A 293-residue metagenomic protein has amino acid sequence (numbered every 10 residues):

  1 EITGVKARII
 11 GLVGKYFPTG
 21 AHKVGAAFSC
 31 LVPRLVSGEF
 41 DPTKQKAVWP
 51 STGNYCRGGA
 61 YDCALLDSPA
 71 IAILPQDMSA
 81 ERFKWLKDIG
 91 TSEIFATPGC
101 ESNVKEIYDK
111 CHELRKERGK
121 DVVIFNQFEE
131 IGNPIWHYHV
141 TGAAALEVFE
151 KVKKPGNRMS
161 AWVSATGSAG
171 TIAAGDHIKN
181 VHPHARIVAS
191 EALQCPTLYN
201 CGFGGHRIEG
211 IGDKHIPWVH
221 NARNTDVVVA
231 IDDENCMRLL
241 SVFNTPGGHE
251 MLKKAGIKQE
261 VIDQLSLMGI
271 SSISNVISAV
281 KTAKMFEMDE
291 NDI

Functional and structural regions predicted by a protein language model:
E1-T43: Positively charged, low-complexity intrinsically disordered leader regions
Y16-V32, N126-A145, S266-N275: A glycine-rich, Thr/Ser-enriched phosphate-binding loop motif common to dinucleotide/cofactor-binding enzymes
V24-A27, W49-L66, S79-F83, S164-G175 (+2 more regions): Short glycine/serine/threonine-rich phosphate/pyrophosphate-binding segments that cradle anionic phosphate groups
A26-Q45, C56, T141-P155, K281-K284: Short internal alpha-helix immediately C-terminal to a glycine-rich phosphate-binding loop in Rossmann-like
V32-E39, C56-P69, D88, D176-H182 (+1 more regions): Alpha-helix C-terminal capping segments
K46, Y55-L114, T197-G210, K214-P217: Active-site-proximal loop->helix
Y108-H112, K116-D121, K179-I270: Active-site/ligand-binding loops adjacent to catalytic centers
R118-A169, A173-A174, I178, M237-L265: Active-site/ligand-binding-proximal alpha/beta "capping" segment
